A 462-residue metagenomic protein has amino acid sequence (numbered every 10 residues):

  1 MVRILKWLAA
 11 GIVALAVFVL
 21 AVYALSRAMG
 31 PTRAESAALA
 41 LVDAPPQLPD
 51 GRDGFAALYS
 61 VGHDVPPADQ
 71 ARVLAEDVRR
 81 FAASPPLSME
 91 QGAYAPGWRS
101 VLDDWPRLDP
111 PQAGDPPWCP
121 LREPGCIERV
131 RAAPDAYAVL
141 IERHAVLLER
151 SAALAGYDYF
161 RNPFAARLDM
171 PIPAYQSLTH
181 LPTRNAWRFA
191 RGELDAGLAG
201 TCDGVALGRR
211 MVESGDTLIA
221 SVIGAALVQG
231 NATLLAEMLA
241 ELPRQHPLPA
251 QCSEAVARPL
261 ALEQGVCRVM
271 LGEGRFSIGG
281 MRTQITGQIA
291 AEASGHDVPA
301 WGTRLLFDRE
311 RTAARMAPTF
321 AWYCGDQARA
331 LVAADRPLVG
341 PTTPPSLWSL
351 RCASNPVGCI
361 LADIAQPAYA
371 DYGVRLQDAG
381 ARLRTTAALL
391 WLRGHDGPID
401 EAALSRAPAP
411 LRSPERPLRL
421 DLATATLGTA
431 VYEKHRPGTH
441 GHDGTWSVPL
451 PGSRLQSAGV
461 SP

Functional and structural regions predicted by a protein language model:
V2-P462: Short acidic linear motifs
